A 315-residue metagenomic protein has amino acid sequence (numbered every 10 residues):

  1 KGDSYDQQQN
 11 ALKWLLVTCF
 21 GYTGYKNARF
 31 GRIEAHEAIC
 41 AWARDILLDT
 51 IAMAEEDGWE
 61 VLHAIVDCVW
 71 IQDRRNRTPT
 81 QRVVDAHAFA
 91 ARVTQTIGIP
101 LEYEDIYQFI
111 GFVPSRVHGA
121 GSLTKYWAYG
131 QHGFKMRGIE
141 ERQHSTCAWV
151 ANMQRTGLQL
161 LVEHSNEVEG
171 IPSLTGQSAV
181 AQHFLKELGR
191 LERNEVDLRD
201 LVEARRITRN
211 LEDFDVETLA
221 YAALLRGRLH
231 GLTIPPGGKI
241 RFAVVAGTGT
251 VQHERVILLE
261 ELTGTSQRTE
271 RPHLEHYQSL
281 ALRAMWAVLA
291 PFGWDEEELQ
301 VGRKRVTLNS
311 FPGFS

Functional and structural regions predicted by a protein language model:
K1, L15-G24: Function-dense linear segments that define catalytic or interfacial modules in macromolecule-processing proteins
D3-L15, R32, A41-V66, I71-S315: DNA-dependent DNA polymerase catalytic subunits
Y22-A41: Gly-rich Lys/Arg/Thr-decorated short loops/hinges at beta-loop-alpha junctions or inter-strand turns that position
